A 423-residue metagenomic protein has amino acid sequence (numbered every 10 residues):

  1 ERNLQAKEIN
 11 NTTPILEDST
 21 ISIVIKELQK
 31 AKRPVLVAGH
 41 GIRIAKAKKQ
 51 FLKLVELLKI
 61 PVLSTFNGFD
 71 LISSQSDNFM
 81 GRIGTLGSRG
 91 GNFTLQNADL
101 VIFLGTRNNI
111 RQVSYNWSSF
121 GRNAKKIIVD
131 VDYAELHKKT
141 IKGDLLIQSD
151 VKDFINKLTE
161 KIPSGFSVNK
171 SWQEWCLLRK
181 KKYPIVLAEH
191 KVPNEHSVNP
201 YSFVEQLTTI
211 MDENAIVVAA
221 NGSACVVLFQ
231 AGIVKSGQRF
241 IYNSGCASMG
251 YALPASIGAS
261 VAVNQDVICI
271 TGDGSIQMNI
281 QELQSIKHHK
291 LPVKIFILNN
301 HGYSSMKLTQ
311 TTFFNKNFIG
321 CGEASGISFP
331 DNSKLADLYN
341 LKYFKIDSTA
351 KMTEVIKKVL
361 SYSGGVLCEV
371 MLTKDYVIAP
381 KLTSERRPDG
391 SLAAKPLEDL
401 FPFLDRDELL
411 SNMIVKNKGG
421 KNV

Functional and structural regions predicted by a protein language model:
E1-I9, S73-S74, R179-K191, Q238 (+1 more regions): Gly-rich Lys/Arg/Thr-decorated short loops/hinges at beta-loop-alpha junctions or inter-strand turns that position
E1-K30, L187, S391: Conformationally flexible catalytic loops at phosphate/diphosphate-handling active centers
T20-P34, L54, L95-N97, Q206-A215 (+2 more regions): Glycine-rich phosphate/diphosphate-binding loops that line cofactor/substrate pockets in enzymes
K53-L58, V113-Y133, G237-Q238, P380-P396: A short, gly/pro- and small-residue-rich
I60-N67, I127-D130, V293-N299: Short internal beta-strands
G68-W175, Q310, I356, L360 (+1 more regions): Glycine-rich, acidic loop regions that bind phosphate or pyrophosphate groups
T85, N97, K139, Q148 (+2 more regions): Thiamine diphosphate
L178-A262: Active-site diphosphate/adenylate-binding microenvironment
